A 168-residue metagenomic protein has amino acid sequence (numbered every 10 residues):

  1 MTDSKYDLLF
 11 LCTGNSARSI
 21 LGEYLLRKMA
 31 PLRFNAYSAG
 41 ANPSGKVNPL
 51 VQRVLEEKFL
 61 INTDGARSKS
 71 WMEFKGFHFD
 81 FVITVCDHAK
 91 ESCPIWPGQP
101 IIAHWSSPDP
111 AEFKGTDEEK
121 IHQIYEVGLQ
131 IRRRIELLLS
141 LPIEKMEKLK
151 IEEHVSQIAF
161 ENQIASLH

Functional and structural regions predicted by a protein language model:
M1-H168: Short polar/charged helix/loop
